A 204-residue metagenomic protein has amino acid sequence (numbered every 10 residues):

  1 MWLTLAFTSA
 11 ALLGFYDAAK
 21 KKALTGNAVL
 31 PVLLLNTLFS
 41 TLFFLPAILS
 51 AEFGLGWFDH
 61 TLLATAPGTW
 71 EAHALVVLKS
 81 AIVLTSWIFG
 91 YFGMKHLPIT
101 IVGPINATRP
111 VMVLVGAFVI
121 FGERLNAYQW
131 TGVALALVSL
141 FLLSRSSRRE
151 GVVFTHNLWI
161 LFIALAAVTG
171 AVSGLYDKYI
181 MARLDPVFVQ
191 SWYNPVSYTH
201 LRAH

Functional and structural regions predicted by a protein language model:
M1-F7, A11, T108-V168, K178: Juxtamembrane helix-loop boundary signature in multi-pass membrane transporters
W2-T8, G56-F89, N106, N157-V168: Loop-to-transmembrane-helix transition segments
T4, T8, L35-F39, L78-A81 (+3 more regions): Hydrophobic residues within alpha-helical transmembrane segments of multi-pass solute transporters/permease subunits
G14, S80, L84, V111-V115 (+1 more regions): Hydrophobic/small/kink-forming positions within alpha-helical transmembrane segments of polytopic membrane proteins
T25-V32, F89-I105, M181-V189: Structural motif at transmembrane-helix junctions in multi-pass transporters
F39-F43, I105-V119, V196: Alpha-helical transmembrane segments of compact multi-pass small-molecule transporters, enriched in specific families
F53-G68, R124, D177-V187: Membrane-interface helix termini and inter-helical loops of multi-pass transporters
T199-H204: Conserved small/polar residues in nucleotide/adenosyl-binding loops
